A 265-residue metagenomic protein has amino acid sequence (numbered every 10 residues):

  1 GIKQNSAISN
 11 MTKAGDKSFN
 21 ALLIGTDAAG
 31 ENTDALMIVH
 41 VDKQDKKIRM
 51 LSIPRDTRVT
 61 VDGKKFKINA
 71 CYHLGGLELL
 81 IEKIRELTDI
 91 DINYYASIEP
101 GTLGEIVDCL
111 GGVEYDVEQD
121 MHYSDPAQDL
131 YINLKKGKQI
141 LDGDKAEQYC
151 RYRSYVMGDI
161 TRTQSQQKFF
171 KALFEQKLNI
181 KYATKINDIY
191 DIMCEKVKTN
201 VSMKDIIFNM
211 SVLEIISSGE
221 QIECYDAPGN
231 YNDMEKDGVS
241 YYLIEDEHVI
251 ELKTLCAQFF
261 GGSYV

Functional and structural regions predicted by a protein language model:
G1-V265: Non-catalytic, solvent-exposed segments at the cell envelope interface
